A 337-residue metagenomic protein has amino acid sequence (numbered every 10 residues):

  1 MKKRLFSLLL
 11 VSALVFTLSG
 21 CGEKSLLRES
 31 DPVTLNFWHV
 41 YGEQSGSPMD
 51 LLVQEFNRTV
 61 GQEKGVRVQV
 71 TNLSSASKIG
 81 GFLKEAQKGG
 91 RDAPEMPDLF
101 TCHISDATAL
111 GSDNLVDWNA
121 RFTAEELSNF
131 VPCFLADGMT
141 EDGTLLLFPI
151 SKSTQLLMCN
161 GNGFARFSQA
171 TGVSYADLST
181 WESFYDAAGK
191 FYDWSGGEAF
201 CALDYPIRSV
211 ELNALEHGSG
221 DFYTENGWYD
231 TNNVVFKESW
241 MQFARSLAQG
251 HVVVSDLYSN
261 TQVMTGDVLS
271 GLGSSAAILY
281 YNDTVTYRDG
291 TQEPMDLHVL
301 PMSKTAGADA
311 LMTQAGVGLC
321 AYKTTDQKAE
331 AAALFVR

Functional and structural regions predicted by a protein language model:
F6-L8, L18-A107, A306, E330: Conserved N-terminal structural module of periplasmic/extracytoplasmic solute-binding proteins
D98-T101, L269-S274, Y280: Paired acidic/hydrophobic, glycine-rich loop segments that form the ligand-binding mouth/hinge of periplasmic-binding
F100-L156, Y185, P294-S303: Hinge/lid segment of periplasmic solute-binding proteins
I104-G111, S275-E293: A ligand-binding cleft/hinge motif common to bilobed small-molecule-binding domains
N119-F130, V173-D177, C201, S219-E238 (+3 more regions): Short, solvent-exposed loop/beta-turn-alpha elements that line the ligand-binding surface or hinge of extracytoplasmic
T144-I150, Q155, E182-Y229, V268-S270: Extracytoplasmic/periplasmic solute-binding protein
Y185-G189, E225-L257, L300-M302: Glycine-centered hinge/linker elements that transmit conformational signals in sensory and ligand-binding systems
R288-R337: Extracytoplasmic/periplasmic substrate-recognition and gating elements
